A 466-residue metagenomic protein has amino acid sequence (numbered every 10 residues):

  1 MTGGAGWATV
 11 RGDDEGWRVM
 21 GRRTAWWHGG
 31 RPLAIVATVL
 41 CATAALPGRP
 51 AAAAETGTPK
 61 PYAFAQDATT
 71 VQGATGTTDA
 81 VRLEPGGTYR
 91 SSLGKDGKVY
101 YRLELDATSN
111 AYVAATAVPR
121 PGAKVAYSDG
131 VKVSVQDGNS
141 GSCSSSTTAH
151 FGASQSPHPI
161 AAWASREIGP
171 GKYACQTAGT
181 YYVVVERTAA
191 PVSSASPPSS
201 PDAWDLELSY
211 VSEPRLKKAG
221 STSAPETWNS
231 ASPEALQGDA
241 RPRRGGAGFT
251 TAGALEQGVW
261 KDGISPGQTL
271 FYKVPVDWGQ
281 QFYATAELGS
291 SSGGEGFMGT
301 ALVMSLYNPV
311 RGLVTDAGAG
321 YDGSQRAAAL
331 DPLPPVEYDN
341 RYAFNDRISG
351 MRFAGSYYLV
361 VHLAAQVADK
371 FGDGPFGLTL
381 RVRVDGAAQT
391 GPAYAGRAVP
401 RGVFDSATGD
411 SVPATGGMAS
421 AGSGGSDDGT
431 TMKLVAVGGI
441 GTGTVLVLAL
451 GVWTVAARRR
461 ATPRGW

Functional and structural regions predicted by a protein language model:
D13, W17-V36: Bacterial N-terminal signal peptides that target proteins for export
G21-R23, A51-V99, P121, C143-H158 (+4 more regions): Non-catalytic extracellular/lumenal accessory regions of secreted precursors
C41-A51: C-terminal segment of classical bacterial N-terminal signal peptides
T88-R90, G122-A164, S292, F297-P334: Surface-exposed beta-strand/loop patches in noncatalytic accessory domains and peripheral targeting/linker segments
S109-A111, P170-S194, Q280-F282, I348-Q366: Noncatalytic modules at the cell exterior or secretory-pathway interfaces, chiefly beta-strand-rich lectin/adhesion
N110-G122, F282-S291: A short beta-strand element within beta-rich, extracytoplasmic domains of secreted/secretory-pathway proteins
Y272-K433: Membrane-proximal extracellular "stem/stalk" segments of glycoproteins immediately N-terminal to a transmembrane helix
V437-W466: C-terminal membrane-anchoring or membrane-association module
